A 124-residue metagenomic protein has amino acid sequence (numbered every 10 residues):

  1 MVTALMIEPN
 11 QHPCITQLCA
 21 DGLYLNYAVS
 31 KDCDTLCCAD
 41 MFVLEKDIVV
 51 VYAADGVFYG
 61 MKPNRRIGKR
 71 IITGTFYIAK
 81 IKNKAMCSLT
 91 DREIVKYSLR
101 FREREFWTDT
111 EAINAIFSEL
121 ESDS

Functional and structural regions predicted by a protein language model:
M1-S124: Short beta-rich binding modules
